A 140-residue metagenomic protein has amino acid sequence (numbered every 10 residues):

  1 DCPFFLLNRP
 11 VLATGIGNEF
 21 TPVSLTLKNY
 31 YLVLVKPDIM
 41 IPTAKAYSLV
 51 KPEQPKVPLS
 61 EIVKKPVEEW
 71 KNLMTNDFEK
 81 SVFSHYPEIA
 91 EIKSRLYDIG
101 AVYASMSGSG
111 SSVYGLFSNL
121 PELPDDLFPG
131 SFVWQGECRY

Functional and structural regions predicted by a protein language model:
D1: Conserved AMP-binding
L7-Y103, S118-Y140: Conserved, helical-rich catalytic subdomain that frames metal- and/or nucleotide-binding sites in enzyme alpha/beta
M106-S111: Glycine-rich beta-strand-to-loop/alpha-helix junction loops that act as flexible
Y114-L116: Short hydrophobic/aromatic beta-strand micro-patches that form the beta-sheet surface supporting nucleotide- or nucleic
